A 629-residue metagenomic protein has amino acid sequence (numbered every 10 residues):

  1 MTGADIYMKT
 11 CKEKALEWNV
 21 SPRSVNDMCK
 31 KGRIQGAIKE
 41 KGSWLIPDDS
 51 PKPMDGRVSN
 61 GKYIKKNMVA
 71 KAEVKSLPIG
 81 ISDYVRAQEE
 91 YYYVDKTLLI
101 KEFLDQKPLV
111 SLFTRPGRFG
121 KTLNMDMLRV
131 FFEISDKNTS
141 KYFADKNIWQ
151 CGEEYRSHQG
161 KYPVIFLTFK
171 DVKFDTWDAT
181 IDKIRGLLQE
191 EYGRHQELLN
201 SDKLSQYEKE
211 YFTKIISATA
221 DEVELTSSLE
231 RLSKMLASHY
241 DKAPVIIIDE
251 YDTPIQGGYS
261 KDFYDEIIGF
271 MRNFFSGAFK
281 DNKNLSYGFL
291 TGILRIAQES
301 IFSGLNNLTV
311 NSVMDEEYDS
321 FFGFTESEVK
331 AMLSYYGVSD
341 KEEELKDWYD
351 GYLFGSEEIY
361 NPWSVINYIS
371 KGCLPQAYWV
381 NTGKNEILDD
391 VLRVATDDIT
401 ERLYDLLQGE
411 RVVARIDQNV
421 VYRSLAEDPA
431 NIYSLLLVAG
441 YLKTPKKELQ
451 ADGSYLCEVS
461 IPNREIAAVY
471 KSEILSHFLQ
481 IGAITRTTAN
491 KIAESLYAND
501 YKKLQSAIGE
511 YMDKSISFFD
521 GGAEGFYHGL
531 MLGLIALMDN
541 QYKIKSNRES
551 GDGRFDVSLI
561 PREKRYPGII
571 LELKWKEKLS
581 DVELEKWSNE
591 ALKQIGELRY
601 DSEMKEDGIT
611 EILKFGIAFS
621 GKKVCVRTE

Functional and structural regions predicted by a protein language model:
T2, D48-V69: A short, Lys/Arg-enriched interface patch at domain edges and termini
T2-S24: Polyanion-binding surface elements
N19-L45: Major-groove DNA-recognition helix of helix-turn-helix-type DNA-binding domains
A70-D136, S140-C151, L403, Y511: Walker A/P-loop-proximal flanking segment of P-loop NTPase domains
V85, D95, V130-E197: P-loop NTPase motor core
Y192, S228-A237, E266-S286, Y600-E603: Substrate-engagement module of ASCE P-loop NTPases
S300-L305, N311-I369, R402: Amphipathic alpha-helical segments of the small helical/lid subdomains adjacent to P-loop NTPase cores
L308, Y360-R599, R627-E629: Extended alpha-helical interface modules used as scaffolds for assembling large macromolecular complexes
